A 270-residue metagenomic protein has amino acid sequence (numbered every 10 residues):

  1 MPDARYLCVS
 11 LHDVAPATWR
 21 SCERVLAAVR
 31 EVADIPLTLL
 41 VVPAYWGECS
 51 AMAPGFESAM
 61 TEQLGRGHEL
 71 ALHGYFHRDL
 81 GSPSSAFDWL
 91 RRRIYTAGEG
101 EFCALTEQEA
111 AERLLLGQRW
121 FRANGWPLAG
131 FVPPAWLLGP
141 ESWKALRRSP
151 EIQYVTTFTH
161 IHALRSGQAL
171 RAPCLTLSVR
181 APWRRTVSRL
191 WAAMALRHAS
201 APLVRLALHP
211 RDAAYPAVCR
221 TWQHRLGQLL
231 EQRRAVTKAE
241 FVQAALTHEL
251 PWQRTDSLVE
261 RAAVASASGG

Functional and structural regions predicted by a protein language model:
M1-E69, C219: Active-site beta->alpha N-cap acidic-glycine motif
P2, L37-V41, Y154, L203 (+1 more regions): C-terminal domain-boundary segment and adjacent tail
C8-V14, W19-C22, N124, T176-F241: Catalytic grooves of carbohydrate-active enzymes
S10-H12, T38-V42, A71-H73, F131-V132 (+4 more regions): A cross-family glycoside hydrolase active-site/sugar-binding cleft signature
S21-V25, M52-M60, E141, T156-S166 (+1 more regions): Alpha-helical scaffolding within the catalytic cores of extracellular/periplasmic polymer-degrading hydrolases
L40-P140, L206: Metal-dependent polysaccharide deacetylase catalytic core of the NodB/CE4 family, i.e., the active-site-bearing domain
L80, S85-I94, Q168-S200, A214-R220 (+1 more regions): Alpha-helical membrane-targeting segments
F102-L177, A214, C219-R220: Catalytic domains of cell-wall/extracellular-matrix polysaccharide-remodeling enzymes, centered on de-N-acetylation
